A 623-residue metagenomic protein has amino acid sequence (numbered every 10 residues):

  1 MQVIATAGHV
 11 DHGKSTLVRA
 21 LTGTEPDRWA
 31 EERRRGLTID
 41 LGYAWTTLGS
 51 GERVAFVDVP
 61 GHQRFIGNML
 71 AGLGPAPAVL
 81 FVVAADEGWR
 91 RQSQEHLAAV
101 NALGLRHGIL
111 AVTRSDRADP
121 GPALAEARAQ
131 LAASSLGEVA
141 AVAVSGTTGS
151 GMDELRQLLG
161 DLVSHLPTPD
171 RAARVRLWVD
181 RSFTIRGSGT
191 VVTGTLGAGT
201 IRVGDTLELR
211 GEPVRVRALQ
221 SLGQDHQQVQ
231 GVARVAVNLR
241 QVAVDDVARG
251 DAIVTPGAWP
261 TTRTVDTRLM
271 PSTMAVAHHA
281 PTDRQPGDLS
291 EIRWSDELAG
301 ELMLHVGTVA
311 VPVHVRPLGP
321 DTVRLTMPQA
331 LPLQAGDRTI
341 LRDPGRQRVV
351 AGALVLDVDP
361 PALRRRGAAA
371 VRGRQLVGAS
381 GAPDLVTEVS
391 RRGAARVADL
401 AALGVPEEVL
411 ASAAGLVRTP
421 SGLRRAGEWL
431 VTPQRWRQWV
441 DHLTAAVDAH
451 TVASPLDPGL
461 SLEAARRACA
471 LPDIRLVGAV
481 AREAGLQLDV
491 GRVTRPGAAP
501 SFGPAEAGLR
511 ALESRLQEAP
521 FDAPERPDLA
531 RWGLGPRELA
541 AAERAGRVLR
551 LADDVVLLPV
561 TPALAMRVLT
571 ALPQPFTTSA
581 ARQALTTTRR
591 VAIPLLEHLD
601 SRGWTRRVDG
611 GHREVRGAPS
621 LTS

Functional and structural regions predicted by a protein language model:
M1-V59: Conserved G1/Walker A P-loop phosphate-binding module
I4-G8, H12-A20, R64-L70, G88-R91 (+1 more regions): P-loop/Walker A NTP-binding module and the surrounding RecA-like catalytic core of P-loop NTPases
T6, R117-A123, A129, A140 (+4 more regions): C-terminal effector modules of nucleic-acid-centric enzymes and ribosome-associated factors
D11, L17, G36, D58 (+12 more regions): Residue-level signature of catalytic and energy-coupling elements of molecular machines, predominantly ATP/GTP-dependent
E52-R53, V59-R64, L73-L97, N101-A123: Conserved Switch II/interswitch segment of TRAFAC-class P-loop GTPases
H62-Q63, D86-R90, L105, R114-D119 (+6 more regions): Conserved nucleotide-binding/hydrolysis micro-motifs of P-loop NTPases
S115, A129-A275, H279, Q285 (+1 more regions): Conserved catalytic-core segments of large NTP-driven translation/proteostasis enzymes
